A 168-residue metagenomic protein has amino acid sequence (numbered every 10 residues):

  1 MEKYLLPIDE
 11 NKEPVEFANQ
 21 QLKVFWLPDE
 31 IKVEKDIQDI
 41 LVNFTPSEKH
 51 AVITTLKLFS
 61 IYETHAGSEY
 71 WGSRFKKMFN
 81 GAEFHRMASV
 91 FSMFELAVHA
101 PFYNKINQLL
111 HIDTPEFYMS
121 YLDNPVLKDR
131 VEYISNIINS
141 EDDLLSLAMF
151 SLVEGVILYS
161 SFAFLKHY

Functional and structural regions predicted by a protein language model:
M1-Y168: Non-heme di-metal
